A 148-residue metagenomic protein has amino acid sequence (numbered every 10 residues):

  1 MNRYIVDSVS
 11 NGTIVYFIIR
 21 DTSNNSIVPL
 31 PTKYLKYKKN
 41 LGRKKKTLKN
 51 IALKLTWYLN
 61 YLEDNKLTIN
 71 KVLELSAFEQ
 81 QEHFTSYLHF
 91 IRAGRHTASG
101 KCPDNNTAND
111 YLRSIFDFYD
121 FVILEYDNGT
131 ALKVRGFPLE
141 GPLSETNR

Functional and structural regions predicted by a protein language model:
M1-R43, T56: Basic/aromatic DNA-contact patch characteristic of tyrosine site-specific recombinases
P31-K46, L55-N147: N-terminal core-binding DNA-recognition domain of tyrosine recombinases/integrases
